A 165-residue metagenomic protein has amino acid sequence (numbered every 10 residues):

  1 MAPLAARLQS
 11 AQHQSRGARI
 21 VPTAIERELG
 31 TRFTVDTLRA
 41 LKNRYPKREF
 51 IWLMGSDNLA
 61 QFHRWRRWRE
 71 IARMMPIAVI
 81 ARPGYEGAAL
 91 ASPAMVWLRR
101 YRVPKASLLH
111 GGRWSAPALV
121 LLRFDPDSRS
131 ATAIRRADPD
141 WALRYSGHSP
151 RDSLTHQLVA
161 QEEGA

Functional and structural regions predicted by a protein language model:
M1-A165: Nucleotidyltransferase catalytic core that binds NTPs
